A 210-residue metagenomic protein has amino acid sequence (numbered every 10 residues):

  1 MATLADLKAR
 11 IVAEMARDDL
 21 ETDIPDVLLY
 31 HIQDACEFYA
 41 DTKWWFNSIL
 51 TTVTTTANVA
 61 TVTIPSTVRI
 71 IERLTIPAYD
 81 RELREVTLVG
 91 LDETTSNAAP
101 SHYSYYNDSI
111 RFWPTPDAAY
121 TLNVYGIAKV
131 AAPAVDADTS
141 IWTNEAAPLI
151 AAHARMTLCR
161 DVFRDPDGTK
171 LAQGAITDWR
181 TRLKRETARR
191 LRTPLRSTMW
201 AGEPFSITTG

Functional and structural regions predicted by a protein language model:
M1-G210: Glycine-enriched, solvent-exposed interface loops adjoining structured elements
